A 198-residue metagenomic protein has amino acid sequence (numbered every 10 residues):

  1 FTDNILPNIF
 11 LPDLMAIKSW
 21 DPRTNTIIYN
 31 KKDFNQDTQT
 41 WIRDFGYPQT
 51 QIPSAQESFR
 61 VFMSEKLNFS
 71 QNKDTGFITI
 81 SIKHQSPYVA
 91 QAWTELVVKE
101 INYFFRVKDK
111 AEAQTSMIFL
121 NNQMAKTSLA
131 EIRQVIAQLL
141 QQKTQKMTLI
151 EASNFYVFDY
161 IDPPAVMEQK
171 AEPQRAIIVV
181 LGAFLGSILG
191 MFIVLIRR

Functional and structural regions predicted by a protein language model:
F1-F69, A130-R133: Extracytoplasmic
F1-N8, F69-E112: Beta-strand-loop-alpha "switch" segments that mediate conformational coupling across diverse proteins
L6, F62-K66, K73-F77, S153-F155 (+1 more regions): Extracytoplasmic
R60-S64, N68-K73, Q114-I118, N122-Q123: Short, charged, surface-exposed interaction patches
V97-V157: Non-transmembrane alpha-helical coiled-coil
K143-S187, R198: Interfacial amphipathic helix/helix-coil modules that most often lie immediately N-terminal to a transmembrane helix
M191, L195-I196: Membrane-spanning helices that line or support transport/gating and their immediate boundary helices in channels
